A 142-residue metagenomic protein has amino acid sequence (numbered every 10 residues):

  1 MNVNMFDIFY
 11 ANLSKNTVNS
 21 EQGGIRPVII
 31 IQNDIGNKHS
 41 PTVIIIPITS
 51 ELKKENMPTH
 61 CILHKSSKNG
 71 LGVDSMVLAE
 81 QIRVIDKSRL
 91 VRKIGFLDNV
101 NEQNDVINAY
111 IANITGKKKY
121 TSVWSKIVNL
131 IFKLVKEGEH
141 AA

Functional and structural regions predicted by a protein language model:
M1, S66-A142: C-terminal terminal-subdomain/extension
M1-N2, N19: Short, surface-exposed secondary-structure edge patches
S14-V18: Short, charged beta-turn/beta-strand-edge "cap" motif at the junction between a beta-strand and an adjacent loop
S20-I25, I30-S66: Compact nucleic-acid interaction/catalytic patches
